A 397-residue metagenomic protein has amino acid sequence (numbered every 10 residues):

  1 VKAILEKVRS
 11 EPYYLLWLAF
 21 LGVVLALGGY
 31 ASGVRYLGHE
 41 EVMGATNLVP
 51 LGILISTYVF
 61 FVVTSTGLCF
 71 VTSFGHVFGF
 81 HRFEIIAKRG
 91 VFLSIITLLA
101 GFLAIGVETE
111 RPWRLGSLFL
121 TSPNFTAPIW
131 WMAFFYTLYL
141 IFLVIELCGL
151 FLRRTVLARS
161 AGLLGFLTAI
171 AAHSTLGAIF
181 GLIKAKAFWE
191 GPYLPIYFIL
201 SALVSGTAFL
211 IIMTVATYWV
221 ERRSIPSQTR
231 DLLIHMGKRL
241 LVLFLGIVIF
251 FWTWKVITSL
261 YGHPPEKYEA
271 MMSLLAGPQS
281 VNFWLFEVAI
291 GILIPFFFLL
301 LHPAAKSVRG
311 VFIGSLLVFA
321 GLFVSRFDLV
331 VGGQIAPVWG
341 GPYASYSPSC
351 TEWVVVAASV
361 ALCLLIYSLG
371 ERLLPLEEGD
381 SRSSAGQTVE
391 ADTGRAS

Functional and structural regions predicted by a protein language model:
V1-L25, L37-A45, S117-F125, S224-D231 (+3 more regions): Extramembrane terminal tails and long inter-domain/linker segments of multi-pass membrane proteins
A3-Y14, L21-V24, F80-R82, L120 (+5 more regions): Long, contiguous internal "core" modules enriched in hydrophobic/ aromatic residues
A19-E40, L103-T109, A171-I179, Y367-E371: Alpha-helical transmembrane segments of multi-pass membrane proteins
A19-L27, S94-F102, L243-W252, I313-S325: Hydrophobic alpha-helical membrane-insertion segments
A31-S56, V107-I129, G177-F198, V256-S280 (+1 more regions): Membrane-interface interhelical loops and short amphipathic "cap" helices that link adjacent transmembrane segments
G33-M43, G75-A87, T109-P112, Y218 (+2 more regions): Juxtamembrane/interface segments at transmembrane-helix termini
V49-R114, P128-W131: Membrane helical hairpin/interfacial module
L285-V354: C-terminal hydrophobic structural anchor segments that stabilize assembly/packing rather than catalytic chemistry
